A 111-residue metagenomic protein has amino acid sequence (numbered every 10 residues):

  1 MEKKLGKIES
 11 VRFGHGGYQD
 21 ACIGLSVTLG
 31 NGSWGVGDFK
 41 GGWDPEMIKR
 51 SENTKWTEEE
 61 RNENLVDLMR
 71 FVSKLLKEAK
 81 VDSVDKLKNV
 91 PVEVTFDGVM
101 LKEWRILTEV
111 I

Functional and structural regions predicted by a protein language model:
M1-I111: Short beta-rich binding modules
